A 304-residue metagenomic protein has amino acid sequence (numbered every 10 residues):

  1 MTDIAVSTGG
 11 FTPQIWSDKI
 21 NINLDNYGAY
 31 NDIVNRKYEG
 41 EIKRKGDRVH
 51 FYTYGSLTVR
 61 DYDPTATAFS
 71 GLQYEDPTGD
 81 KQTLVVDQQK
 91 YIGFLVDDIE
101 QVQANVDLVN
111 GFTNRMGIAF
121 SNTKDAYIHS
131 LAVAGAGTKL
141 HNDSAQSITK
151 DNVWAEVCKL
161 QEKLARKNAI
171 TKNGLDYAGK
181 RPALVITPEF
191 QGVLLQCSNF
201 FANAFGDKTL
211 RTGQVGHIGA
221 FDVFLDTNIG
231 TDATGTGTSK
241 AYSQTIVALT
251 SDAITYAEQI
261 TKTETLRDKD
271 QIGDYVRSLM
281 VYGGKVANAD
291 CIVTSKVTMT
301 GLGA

Functional and structural regions predicted by a protein language model:
T2-N35, G40-R60, T83-V85, Q103 (+2 more regions): Sequence/fold signature of self-assembling virion shell proteins
E41, V102-V106, Y177-K180: Short, charged/polar micro-motifs that form catalytic or ligand-binding hotspots
R60-T78: Active-site-surrounding "flap" and adjacent substrate/cofactor-binding loops of secreted or lumenal enzymes, prototyped
P64-S70, A165-R181, T231-Y242, T300-A304: Intrinsically disordered, low-complexity coil segments
L72-N114, I118: Long, hydrophobic/aromatic-enriched structural stretches that serve as scaffold segments
Q88, D98, I186-P188, M280: Short, structured patches in soluble enzyme cores that scaffold and shape functional sites
I99-I170, T294-A304: Alpha-helical scaffold segments that mediate packing/assembly in large oligomeric complexes
G137-R211: Extended, solvent-exposed, turn-rich assembly/linker loops in the middle of proteins
